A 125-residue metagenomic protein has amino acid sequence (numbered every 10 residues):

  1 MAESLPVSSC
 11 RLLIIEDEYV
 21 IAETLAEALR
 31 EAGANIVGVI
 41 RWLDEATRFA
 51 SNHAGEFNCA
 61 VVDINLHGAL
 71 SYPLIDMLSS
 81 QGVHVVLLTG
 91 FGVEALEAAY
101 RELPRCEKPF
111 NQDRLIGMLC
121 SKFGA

Functional and structural regions predicted by a protein language model:
M1-L13, F110-A125: Non-catalytic signal-transmission and effector/linker regions of two-component phosphorelay proteins
E16: Conserved acidic carboxylate
Y19-G38: Two-component/phosphorelay signaling modules centered on CheY-like receiver
V39-C59: Acidic, metal-coordinating helix/loop segments flanking the phosphotransfer/catalytic sites of two-component signaling
F49-N52, M77, M118: CheY-like receiver
V61-S79: Conserved phosphotransfer microenvironments
Y72-P73, S80-Q81, F91-K108, D113 (+1 more regions): Alpha4 helix (beta4-alpha4-beta5 surface) of REC/receiver domains from two-component response regulators
